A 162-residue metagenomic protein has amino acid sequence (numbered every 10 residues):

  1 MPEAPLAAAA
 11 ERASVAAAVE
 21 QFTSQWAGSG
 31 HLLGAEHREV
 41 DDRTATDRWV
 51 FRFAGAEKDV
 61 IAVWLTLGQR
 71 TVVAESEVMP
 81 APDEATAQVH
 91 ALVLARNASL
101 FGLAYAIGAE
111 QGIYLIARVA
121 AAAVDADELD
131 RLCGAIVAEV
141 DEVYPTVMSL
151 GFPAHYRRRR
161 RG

Functional and structural regions predicted by a protein language model:
M1-V60, G108: Charge-rich, low-complexity N-terminal segments
W26-V40, Q69-A87: Charged, low-complexity, helix/coiled-coil-prone segments
A45-P82: Hydrophobic-cavity lipid-handling domains and compact docking modules
V50-F51, Y114-R118: A short beta-strand motif that forms the metal-chelation/ATP-contact edge of phosphoryl-transfer active sites
V72-Y114: Short, internal acidic amphipathic alpha-helical interface segments that mediate docking to partner proteins
V78-P82, V119-D125: A generic structural motif
Q88-F101, A121-G151: Ampiphathic alpha-helical segments that act as solvent-exposed interaction surfaces
V147-G162: Short, highly charged C-terminal tails/helix-capping segments
